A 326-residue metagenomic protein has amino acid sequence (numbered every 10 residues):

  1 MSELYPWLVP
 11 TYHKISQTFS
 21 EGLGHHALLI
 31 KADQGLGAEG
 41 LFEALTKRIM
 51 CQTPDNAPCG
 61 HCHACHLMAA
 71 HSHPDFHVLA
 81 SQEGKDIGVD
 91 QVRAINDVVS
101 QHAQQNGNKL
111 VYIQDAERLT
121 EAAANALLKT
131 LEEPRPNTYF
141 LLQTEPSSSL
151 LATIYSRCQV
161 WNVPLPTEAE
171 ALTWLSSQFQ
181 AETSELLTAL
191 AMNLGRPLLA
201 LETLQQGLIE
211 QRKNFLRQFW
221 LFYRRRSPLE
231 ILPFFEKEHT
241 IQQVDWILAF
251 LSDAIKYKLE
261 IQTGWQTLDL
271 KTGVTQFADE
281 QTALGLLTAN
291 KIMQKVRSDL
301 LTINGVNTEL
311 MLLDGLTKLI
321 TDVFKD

Functional and structural regions predicted by a protein language model:
M1-A122: Clamp-loader machinery-focused feature within the broader ASCE/P-loop NTPase space
M1-R48, A64-L67, P136-T138, E145-S252 (+1 more regions): Charged, glycine-rich active-site and insertion segments that engage polyanionic ligands
Q91, V111, D115, L119 (+4 more regions): Helical "lid/switch" subdomain of P-loop NTPase nucleotide-binding domains
D97, K129, S156: Conserved adenine-binding aromatic site and its adjacent loop/helix in ATP-hydrolyzing domains
S100, N125-L142: Conserved catalytic/switch belt of AAA+ P-loop NTPases
E117-A122, L128-E132, E238-Q242: Short, surface-exposed loop and linker segments with low hydrophobicity and enrichment for Pro/Ser/Thr
A123-A124, L259: Glycine-centered small-residue hotspots that permit tight backbone geometry or close packing
